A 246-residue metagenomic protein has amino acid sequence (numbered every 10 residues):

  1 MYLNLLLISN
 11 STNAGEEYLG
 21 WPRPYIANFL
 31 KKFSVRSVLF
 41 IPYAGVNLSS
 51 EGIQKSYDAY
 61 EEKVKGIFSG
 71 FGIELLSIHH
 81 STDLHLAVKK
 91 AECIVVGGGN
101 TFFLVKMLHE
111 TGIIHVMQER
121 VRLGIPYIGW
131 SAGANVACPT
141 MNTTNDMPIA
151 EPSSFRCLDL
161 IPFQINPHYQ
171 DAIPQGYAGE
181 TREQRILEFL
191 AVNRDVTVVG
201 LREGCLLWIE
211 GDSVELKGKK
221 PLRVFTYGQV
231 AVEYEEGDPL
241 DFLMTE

Functional and structural regions predicted by a protein language model:
Y2-F33, Y43, S49-D58, T143 (+1 more regions): C-terminal and late-domain segments of enzyme folds
V38-A44: Short beta-strand segments enriched in small/hydrophobic residues
G45-H109: Portal/gating segments that form or line small-molecule/metal binding sites
V46-L48, F102, A134-A137, L206-W208: Short, active-site-adjacent cap segments at secondary-structure transitions
K89-K90, L123, L160: Alpha-helix C-terminal capping/helix-to-coil transition sites in glycosyltransferase folds
V95-G98, V121-T140: Catalytic nucleophile loop
E110-G124: Catalytic-core regions built around general acid/base machinery
